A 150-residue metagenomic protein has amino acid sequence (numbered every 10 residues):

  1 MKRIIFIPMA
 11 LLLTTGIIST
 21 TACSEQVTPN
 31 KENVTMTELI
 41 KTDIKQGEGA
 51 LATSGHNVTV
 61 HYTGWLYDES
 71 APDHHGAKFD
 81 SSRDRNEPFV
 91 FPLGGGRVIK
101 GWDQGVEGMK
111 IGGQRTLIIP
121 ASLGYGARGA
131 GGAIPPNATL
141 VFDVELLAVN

Functional and structural regions predicted by a protein language model:
K2-N150: Cross-family detector of peptidyl-prolyl cis-trans isomerase
